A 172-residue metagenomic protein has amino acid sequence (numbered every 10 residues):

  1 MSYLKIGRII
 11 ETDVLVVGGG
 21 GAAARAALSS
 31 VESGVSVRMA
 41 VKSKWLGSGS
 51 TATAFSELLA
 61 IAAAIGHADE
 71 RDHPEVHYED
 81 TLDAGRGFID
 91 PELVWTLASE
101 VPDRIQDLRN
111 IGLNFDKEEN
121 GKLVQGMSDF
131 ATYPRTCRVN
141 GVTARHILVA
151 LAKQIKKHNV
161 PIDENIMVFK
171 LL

Functional and structural regions predicted by a protein language model:
M1-V14, E32: Extreme N-terminal leader/targeting segments of oxidoreductases
Y3, K42-L171: Conserved N-terminal/central alpha/beta ligand/cofactor-binding core
I10-T12, S33-S36, A54-F55, K157-V160: Short coil/turn connectors at secondary-structure junctions
V14-M39: N-terminal Rossmann-like FAD-binding beta1-loop-alpha1 element of flavoenzymes
